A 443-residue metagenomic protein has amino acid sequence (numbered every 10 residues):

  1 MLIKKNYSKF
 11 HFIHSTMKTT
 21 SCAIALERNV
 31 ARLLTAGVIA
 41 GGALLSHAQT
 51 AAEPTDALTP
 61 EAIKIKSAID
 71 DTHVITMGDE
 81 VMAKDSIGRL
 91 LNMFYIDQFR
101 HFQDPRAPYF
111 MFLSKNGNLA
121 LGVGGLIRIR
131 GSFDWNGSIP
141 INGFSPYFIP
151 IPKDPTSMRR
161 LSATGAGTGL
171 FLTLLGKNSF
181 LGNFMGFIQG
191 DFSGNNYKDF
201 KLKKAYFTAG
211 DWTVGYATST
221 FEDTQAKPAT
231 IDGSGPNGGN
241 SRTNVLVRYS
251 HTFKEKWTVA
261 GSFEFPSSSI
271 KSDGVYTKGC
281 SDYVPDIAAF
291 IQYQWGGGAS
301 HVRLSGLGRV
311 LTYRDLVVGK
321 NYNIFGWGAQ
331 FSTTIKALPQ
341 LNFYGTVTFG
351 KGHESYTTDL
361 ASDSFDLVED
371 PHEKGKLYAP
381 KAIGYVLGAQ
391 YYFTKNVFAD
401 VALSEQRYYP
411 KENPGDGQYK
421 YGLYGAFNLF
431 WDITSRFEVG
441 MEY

Functional and structural regions predicted by a protein language model:
M1-P54: Bacterial Sec-dependent N-terminal signal peptides
K18, S46-W135: N-terminal periplasmic/intermembrane-space "pro-region" immediately following the signal or transit peptide
P105-Y109, P150-S157, P228-D232, S272-G274 (+3 more regions): Extracytoplasmic loops and strand-loop junctions of Gram-negative outer membrane beta-barrel proteins
F112-G143, P155-S268, Y283, A288 (+3 more regions): Outer membrane beta-barrel
K115, R159-S162, N196-D199, G235-S241 (+6 more regions): Replace "Gram-negative outer membrane beta-barrel proteins" with "bacterial and organellar outer membrane beta-barrel
G137-Y147, T358-D363: Short, flexible, mixed-charge acidic loops at enzyme active sites
N183-G194, F263-F265, L304-V310, F398-K411 (+2 more regions): Transmembrane beta-strand segments that form the barrel wall of outer-membrane beta-barrel proteins
Y293-N413: Detector for outer-membrane/organellar transmembrane beta-barrel domains, recognizing the amphipathic beta-strand
